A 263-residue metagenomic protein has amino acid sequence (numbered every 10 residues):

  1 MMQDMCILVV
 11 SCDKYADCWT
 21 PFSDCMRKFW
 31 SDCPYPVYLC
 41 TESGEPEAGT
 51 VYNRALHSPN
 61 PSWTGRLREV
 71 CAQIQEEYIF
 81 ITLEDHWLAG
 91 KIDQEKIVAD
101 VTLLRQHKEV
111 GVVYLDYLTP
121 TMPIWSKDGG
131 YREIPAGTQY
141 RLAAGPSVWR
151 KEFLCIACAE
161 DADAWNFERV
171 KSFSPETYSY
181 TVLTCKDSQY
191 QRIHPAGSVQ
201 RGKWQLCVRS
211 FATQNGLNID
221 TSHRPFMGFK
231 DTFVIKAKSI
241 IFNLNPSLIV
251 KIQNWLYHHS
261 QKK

Functional and structural regions predicted by a protein language model:
M1-P59, A72-Q73, E77-Y78: N-terminal anchoring/stem segment of glycosyltransferases
Q3, V10, G216-K263: Membrane-proximal basic amphipathic "stem/tether" segments
W63-A72: Short, conserved alpha-helix that lines the donor NDP-sugar binding/gating region of sugar-transfer enzymes
E77-W87: Short beta-strand-to-loop acidic/aromatic patch adjacent to the donor-nucleotide binding site
K91-T121: Conserved donor-nucleotide/metal-binding helix-loop-beta segment in metal-dependent transferases, i.e., the alpha-helix
W125-Q139: Short, flexible, basic/aromatic active-site loop/helix in glycosyltransferases
R141-L206: Catalytic core and acceptor-binding pocket of nucleotide-sugar-dependent glycosyltransferases
